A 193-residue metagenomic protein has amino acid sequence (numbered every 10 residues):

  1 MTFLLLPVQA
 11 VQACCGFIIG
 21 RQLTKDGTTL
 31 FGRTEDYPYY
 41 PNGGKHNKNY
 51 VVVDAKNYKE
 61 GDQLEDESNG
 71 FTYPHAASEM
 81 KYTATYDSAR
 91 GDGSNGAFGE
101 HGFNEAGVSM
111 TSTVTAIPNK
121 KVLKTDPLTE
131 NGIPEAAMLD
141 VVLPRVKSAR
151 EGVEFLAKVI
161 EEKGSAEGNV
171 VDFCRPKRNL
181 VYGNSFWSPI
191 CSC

Functional and structural regions predicted by a protein language model:
M1-L6: Bacterial N-terminal signal peptides
P7-A13: Sec/Tat signal peptide C-region and signal peptidase I cleavage site
A13-P134, F155-C193: A contiguous strand-loop segment
K124-L128, A137-V146: Second-shell loop/turn segments in exported
